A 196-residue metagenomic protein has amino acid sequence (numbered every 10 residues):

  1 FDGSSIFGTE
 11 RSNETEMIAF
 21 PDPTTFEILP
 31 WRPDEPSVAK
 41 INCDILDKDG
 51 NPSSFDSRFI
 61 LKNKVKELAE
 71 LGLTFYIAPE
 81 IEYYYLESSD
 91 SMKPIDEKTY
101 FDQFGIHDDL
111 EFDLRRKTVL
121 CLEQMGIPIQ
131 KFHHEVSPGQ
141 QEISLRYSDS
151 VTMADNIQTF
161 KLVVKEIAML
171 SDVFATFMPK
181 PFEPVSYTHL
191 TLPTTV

Functional and structural regions predicted by a protein language model:
F1-F132, M153, V173: ATP/Mg2+-dependent ligation/transfer catalytic cores
S37-D44, G139-R146, L190: Glycine-rich, often proline-containing surface loops adjacent to acidic residues and nearby aromatics that form
Y84-S88, R146, K180: Short loop/turn motifs enriched for small/polar and acidic residues
I95-G105, P138-M153, F182-Y187: Active-site-proximal beta-alpha loop/turn segments in soluble metabolic enzymes
F160-S171: A short, contiguous, amphipathic alpha-helix enriched in charged residues
F174-P181: Metal-dependent DNA replication initiation modules
H189-V196: Single conserved hydrophobic/aromatic residue that forms the stacking wall/gate of nucleotide- or nucleobase-binding
